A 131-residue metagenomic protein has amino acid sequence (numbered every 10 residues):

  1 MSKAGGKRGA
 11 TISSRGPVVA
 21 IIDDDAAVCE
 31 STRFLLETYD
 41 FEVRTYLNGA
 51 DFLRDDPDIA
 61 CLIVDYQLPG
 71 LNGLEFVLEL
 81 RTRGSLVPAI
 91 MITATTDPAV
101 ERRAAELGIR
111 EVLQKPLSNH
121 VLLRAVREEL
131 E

Functional and structural regions predicted by a protein language model:
M1-A20, A26-A27, R33, L53 (+1 more regions): Non-catalytic signal-transmission and effector/linker regions of two-component phosphorelay proteins
C29, P69: The feature encodes the CheY-like receiver
T45-C61: Acidic, metal-coordinating helix/loop segments flanking the phosphotransfer/catalytic sites of two-component signaling
L47-N48, N72-E75: Acidic catalytic/metal-coordinating carboxylates
L74-L86: Short amphipathic alpha-helix used as the core "switch/output" element in two-component signaling
E75, T96-E111, R124: Alpha4 helix (beta4-alpha4-beta5 surface) of REC/receiver domains from two-component response regulators
K115: A Lys-centered signature of the CheY-like receiver
